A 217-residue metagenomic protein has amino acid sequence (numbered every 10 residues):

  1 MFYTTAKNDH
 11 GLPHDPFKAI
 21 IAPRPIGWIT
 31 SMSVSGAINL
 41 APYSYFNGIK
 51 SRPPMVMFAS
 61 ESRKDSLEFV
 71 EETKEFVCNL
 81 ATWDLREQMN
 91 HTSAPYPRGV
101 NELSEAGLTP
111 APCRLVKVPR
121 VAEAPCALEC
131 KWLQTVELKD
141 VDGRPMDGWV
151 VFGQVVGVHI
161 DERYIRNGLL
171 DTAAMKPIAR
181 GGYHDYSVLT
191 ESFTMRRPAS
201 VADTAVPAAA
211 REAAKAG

Functional and structural regions predicted by a protein language model:
M1-G217: Basic, polyanion-binding surface patches
